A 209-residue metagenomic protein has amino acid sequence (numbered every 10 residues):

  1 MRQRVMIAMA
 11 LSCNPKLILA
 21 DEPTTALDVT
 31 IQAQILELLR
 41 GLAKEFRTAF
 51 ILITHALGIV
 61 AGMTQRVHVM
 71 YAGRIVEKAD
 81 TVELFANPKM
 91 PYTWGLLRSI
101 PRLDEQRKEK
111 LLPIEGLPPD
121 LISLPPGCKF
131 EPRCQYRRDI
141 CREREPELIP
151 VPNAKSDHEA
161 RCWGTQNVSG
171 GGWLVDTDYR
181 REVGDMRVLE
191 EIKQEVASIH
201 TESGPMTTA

Functional and structural regions predicted by a protein language model:
M6, I18, T24, I114 (+1 more regions): Short glycine/serine/threonine-biased micro-segments
M6, I51, H68, G127-K129 (+1 more regions): ABC nucleotide-binding domain signature
A8, G41, L57, P118 (+1 more regions): Short, flexible, glycine/charge-rich loop motifs used to bind or transfer phosphoryl groups or to couple energy/partner
P15, L19-P23, L27-E109: P-loop NTP-binding/switch modules centered on Walker-like glycine-rich loops
D80-E195, I199-H200: Charged, flexible cofactor/metal-binding loops and thiol motifs
I199-A209: Long, low-complexity, intrinsically disordered segments
